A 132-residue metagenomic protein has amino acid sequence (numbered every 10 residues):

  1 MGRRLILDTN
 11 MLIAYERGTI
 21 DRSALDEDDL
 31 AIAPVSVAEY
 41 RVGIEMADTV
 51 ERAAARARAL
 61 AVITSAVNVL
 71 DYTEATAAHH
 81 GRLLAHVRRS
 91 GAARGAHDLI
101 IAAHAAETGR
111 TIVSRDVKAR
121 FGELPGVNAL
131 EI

Functional and structural regions predicted by a protein language model:
M1-S36, V42-A61: Short, well-structured N-terminal submotif of metal-dependent ribonuclease cores
R3-R4, N68-R115: Active-site neighborhoods of divalent-metal-dependent phosphate/nucleic-acid chemistry enzymes
L12, V37-Y40, A77, K118-R120: A generic structural signal for short hydrophobic patches within well-formed alpha-helices
D26, S65, L124-P125: Short, structured coil segments at secondary-structure junctions
A31, L70, L130: General small-molecule cofactor/ligand-binding pocket signal
L60, A96, R120-G122: Short secondary-structure capping/turn micro-motifs that flank functional sites
G122-I132: Beta-alpha-beta core module
